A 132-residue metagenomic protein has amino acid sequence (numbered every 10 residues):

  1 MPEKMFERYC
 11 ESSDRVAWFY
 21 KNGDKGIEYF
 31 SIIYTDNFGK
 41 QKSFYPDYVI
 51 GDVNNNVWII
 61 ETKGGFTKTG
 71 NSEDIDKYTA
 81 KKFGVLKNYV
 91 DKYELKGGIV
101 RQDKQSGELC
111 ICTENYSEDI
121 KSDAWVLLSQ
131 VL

Functional and structural regions predicted by a protein language model:
M1-L132: Electrostatic, structured charged patches in enzyme active sites and in nucleic-acid/phosphate-binding
